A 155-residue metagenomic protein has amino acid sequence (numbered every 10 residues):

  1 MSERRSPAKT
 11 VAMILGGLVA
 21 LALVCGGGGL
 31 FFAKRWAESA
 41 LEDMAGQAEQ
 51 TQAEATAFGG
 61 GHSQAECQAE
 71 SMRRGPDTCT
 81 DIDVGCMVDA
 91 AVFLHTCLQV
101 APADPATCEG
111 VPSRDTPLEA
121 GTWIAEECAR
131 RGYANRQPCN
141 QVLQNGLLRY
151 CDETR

Functional and structural regions predicted by a protein language model:
M1-K9: N-terminal Lys/Arg-rich, disordered targeting/topogenic segments
S6-P7, G16-V19, M87, C97: Generic hydrophobic-segment detector
P7-A8, G27, T116, A125: Alpha-helix initiation/capping motif
T10-F31: Hydrophobic membrane-insertion alpha-helices, especially the h-region of bacterial N-terminal signal peptides
C25-D43: Hydrophobic single-pass membrane-insertion segments
E38-R155: Post-signal/leader-peptide non-cytosolic segments of secretory proteins
